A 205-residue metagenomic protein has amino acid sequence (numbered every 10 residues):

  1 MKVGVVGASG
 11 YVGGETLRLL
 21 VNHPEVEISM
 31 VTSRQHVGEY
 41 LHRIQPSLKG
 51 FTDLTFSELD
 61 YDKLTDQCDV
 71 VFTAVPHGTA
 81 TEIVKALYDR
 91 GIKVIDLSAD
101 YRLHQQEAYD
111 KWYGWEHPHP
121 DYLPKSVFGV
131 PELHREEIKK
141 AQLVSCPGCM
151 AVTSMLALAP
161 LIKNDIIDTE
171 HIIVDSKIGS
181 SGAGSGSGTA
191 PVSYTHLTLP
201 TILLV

Functional and structural regions predicted by a protein language model:
S9, L17: N-terminal Rossmann NAD(P)H-binding glycine-rich loop of SDR-like oxidoreductase domains
G13: N-terminal Rossmann-fold NAD(P) dinucleotide-binding loop
H23-Q45: NAD(P)-binding Rossmann-fold cofactor-contacting core
L48-D62: Glycine-rich, highly charged phosphate/nucleotide-binding loops
S98-E136: Rossmann-fold NAD(P)-binding glycine/threonine-rich loop
C149, T169-A183: NAD(P)-dependent dehydrogenases' Rossmann-like dinucleotide-binding region
A151-I172: Oxidoreductase and adenylate-handling cofactor-binding alpha/beta cores
T195-T201: Conserved small/polar residues in nucleotide/adenosyl-binding loops
